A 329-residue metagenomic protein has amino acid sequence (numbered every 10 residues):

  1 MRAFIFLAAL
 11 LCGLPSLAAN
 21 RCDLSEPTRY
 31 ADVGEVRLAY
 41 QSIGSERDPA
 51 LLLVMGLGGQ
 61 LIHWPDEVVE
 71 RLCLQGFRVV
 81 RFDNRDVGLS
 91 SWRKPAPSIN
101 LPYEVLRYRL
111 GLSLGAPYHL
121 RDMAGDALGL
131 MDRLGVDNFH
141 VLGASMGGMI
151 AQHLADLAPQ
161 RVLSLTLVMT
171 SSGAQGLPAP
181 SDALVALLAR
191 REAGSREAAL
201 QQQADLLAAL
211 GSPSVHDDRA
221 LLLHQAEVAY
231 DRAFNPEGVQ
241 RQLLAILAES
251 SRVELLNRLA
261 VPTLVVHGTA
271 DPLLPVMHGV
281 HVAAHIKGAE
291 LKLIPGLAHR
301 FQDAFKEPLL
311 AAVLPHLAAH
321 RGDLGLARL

Functional and structural regions predicted by a protein language model:
N20-R37: N-terminal cap/lid segment of alpha/beta-hydrolase-fold proteins
V36-Y108: Conserved HGGG/HGGXW glycine-rich cap/lid loop of the alpha/beta-hydrolase fold
R109, L114, R121-N138: Conserved acidic catalytic loop of the alpha/beta-hydrolase fold
D137-G176: Conserved hydrolase catalytic core segment
P180-E254, V261, H281: Alpha/beta-hydrolase
L259, V265-H267: Short beta-strand/loop motif that positions the catalytic acidic residue of the alpha/beta-hydrolase fold
A270-L274: Acidic catalytic loop of the alpha/beta-hydrolase fold
A289-L329: Catalytic active-site module of serine/aspartate enzymes centered on a nucleophile-bearing elbow/loop
